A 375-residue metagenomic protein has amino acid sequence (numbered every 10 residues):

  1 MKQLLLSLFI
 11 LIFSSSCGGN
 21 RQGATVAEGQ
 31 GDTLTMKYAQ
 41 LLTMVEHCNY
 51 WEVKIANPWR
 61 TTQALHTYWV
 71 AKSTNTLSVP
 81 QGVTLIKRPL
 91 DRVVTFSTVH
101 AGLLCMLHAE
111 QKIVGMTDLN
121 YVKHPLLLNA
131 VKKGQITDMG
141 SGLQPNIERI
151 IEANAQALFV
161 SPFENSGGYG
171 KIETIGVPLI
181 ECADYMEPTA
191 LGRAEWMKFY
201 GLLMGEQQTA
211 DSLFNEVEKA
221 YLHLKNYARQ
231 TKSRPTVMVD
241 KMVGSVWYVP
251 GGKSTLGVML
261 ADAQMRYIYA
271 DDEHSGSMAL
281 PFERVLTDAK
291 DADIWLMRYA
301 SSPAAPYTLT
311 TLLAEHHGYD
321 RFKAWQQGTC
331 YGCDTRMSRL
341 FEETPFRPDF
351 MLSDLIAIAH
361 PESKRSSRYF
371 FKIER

Functional and structural regions predicted by a protein language model:
M1-T25: Bacterial Sec-dependent N-terminal signal peptides
C17-A101, T209-M238, Q326, R339 (+2 more regions): Bacterial Sec-exported substrate-binding components of ABC uptake systems
W51, W59-Q63, W69-I151, Q156-P162: A short, structured surface patch at a secondary-structure boundary
D91, A101-C105, E148-E152, G170 (+12 more regions): Solvent-exposed, polar/charged alpha-helical surfaces in well-ordered, non-transmembrane soluble domains, broadly
A109, I175-G176, A263, Q326: Short, structured coil segments at secondary-structure junctions
Q135, N154-V246, A270-D271, T329 (+1 more regions): Extracytoplasmic substrate-binding proteins
E164-T174, Y299-L312: A ligand-binding cleft/hinge motif common to bilobed small-molecule-binding domains
L224-L309: Flexible, glycine-rich surface segments
